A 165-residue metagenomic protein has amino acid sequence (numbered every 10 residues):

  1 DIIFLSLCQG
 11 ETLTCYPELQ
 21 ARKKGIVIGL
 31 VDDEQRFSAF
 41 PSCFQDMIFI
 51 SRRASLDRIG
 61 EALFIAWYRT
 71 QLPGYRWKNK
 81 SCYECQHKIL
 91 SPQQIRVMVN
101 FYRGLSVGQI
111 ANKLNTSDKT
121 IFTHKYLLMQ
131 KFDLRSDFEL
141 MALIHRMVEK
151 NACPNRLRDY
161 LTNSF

Functional and structural regions predicted by a protein language model:
D1-K78: N-terminal regulatory/sensing modules of transcriptional regulators
P73-V99: Regulatory hinge/linker segments at domain boundaries that couple sensory/effector modules to output domains
Q94-F101, L128, L140: Short alpha-helical "packing" element that flanks the helix-turn-helix/winged-helix DNA-binding module
F101-L105, I144: Short helix-to-turn junction characteristic of helix-turn-helix DNA-binding domains, especially the helix
S106-E139: Recognition helix of helix-turn-helix DNA-binding domains
M129-F165: Basic, Lys/Arg-enriched C-terminal extension of HTH/homeodomain DNA-binding domains
